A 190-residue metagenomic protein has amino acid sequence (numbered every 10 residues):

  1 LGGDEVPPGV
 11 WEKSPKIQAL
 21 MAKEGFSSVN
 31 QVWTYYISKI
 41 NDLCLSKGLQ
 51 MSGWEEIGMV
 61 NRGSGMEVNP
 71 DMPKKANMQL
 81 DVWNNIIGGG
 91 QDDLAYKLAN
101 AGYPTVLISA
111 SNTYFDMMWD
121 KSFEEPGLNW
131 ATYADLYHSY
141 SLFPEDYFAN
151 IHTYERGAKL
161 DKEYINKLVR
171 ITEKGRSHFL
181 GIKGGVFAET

Functional and structural regions predicted by a protein language model:
G2-K23: Active-site-proximal loop/short-helix segments that contain or immediately flank catalytic acid/base residue(s)
A19-T190: Substrate-binding groove of N-acetylhexosamine-processing glycoside hydrolases
